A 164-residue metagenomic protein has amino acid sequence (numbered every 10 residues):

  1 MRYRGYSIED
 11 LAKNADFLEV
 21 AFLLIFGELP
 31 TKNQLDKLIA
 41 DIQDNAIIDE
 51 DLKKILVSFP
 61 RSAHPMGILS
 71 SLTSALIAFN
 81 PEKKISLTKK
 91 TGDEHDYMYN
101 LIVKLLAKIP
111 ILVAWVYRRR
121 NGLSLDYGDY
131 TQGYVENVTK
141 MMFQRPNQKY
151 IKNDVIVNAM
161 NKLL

Functional and structural regions predicted by a protein language model:
M1-L164: Hydrophobic alpha-helical bundle cores within soluble ligand-binding/oligomerization subdomains
